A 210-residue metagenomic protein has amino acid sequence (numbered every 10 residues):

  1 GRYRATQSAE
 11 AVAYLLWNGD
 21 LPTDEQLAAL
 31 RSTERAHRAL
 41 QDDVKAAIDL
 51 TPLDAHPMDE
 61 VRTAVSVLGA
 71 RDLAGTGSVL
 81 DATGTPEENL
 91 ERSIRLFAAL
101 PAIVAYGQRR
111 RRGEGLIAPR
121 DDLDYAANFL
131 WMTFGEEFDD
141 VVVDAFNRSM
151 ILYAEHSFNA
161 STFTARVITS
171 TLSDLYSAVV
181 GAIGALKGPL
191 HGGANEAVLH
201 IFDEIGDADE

Functional and structural regions predicted by a protein language model:
G1-E210: Hydrophobic alpha-helical bundle cores within soluble ligand-binding/oligomerization subdomains
